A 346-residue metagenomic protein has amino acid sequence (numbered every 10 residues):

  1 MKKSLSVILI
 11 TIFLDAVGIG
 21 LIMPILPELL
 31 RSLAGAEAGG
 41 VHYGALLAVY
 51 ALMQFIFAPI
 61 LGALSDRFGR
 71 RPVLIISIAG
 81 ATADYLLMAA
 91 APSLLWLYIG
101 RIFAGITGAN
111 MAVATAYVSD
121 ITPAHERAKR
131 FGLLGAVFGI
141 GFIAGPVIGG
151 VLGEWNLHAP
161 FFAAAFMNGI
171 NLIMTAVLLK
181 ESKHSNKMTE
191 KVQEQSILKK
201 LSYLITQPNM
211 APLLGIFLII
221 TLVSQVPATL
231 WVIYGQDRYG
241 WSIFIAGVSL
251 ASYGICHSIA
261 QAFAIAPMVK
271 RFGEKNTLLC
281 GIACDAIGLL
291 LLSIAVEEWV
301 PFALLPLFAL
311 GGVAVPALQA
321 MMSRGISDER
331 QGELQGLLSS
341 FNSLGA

Functional and structural regions predicted by a protein language model:
K2-L5, A89-G100, S293-L305: Helix-loop junctions at membrane interfaces in 12-TM secondary transporters
I25-G40, L230-A246: Short amphipathic helix-loop junctions that connect adjacent transmembrane helices in Major Facilitator Superfamily/SLC
F55-L94: Conserved MFS/SLC helix-loop-helix module at the cytosolic interface between two early adjacent transmembrane helices
A58-F68, A260-E274: Helix-to-loop junctions at the C-terminal end of transmembrane segments in multipass secondary transporters
G100-G139: Cytoplasmic helix-loop-helix junction between adjacent transmembrane helices in 12-TM secondary transporters
L134-V177: Helix-loop-helix hairpin linking two adjacent transmembrane segments in secondary transporters
K180-G215: Juxtamembrane intracellular "pre-TM" segments in multi-pass secondary transporters
K275-L318: C-terminal transmembrane helical hairpin of 12-TM major facilitator-type secondary transporters
